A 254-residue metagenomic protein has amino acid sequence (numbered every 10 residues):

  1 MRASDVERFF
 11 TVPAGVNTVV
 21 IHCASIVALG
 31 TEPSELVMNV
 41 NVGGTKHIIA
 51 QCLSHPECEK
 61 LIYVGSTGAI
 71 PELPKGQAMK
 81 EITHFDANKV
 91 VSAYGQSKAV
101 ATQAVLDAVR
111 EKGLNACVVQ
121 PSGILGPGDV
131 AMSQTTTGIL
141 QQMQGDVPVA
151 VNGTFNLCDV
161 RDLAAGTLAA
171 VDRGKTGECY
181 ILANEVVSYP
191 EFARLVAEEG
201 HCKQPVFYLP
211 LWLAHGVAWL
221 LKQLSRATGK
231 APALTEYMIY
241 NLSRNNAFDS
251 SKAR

Functional and structural regions predicted by a protein language model:
M1-G43: NAD(P)H-binding glycine-rich loop region in Rossmannoid oxidoreductase-like domains and their noncatalytic homologs
L29, T67-Q77, I124-S133: Conserved catalytic-site region of short-chain dehydrogenase/reductase
E35, G43-A93: Conserved Rossmann-fold NAD(P)-dependent oxidoreductase catalytic core, especially the SDR/UDP-sugar
S54, K89-V119: Active-site Tyr-X1-5-Lys
F85-K89, G138-C158, D162: A conserved pocket-lining segment of Rossmann-fold NAD(P)-dependent short-chain dehydrogenase/reductase
K112-L114, G126-T137, A170-Y180, C202-Q204: Glycine/proline-rich active-site loop of Rossmann-fold NAD(P)-dependent oxidoreductases
M132-Q134, A150-V171, E178: Substrate-positioning beta->alpha
G166-L234, S250: Mid/C-terminal beta-alpha module of Rossmann-like enzyme folds, strongest in SDR-family dehydrogenases/epimerases
